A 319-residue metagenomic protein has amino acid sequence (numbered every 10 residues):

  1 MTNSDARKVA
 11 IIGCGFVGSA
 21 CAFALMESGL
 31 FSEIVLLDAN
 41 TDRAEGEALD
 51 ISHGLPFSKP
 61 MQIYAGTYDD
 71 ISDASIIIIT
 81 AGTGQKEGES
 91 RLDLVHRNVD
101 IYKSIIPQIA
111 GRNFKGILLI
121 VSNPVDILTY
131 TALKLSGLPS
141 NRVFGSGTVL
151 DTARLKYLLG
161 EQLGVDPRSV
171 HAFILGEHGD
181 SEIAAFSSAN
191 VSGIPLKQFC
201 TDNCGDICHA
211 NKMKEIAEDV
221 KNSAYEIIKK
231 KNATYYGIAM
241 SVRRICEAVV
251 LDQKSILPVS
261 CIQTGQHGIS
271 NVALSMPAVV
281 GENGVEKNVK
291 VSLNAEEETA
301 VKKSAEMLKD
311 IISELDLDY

Functional and structural regions predicted by a protein language model:
R7-A10: Beta1/beta-strand and adjacent pyrophosphate-binding region of the FAD-binding site in flavoprotein oxidoreductases
C14-G15: Glycine-rich Rossmann-fold phosphate-binding loop(s) that bind the pyrophosphate of adenine dinucleotide cofactors
G18-S19: N-terminal Rossmann-fold NAD(P) dinucleotide-binding loop
E27-E33, G137-P139: Conserved S-adenosyl-L-methionine
E33, L37-S75, E89, K309-L317: Conserved N-terminal Rossmann-fold NAD(P) cofactor-binding segment
P56-I117: Rossmann-like NAD(P)-binding element
R91-K156: Rossmann-like NAD(P)(H) cofactor-binding subdomain of soluble oxidoreductases
S136-R142, D151-Y319: C-terminal substrate-binding/catalytic lobe of Rossmann-fold NAD(P)-dependent dehydrogenases
